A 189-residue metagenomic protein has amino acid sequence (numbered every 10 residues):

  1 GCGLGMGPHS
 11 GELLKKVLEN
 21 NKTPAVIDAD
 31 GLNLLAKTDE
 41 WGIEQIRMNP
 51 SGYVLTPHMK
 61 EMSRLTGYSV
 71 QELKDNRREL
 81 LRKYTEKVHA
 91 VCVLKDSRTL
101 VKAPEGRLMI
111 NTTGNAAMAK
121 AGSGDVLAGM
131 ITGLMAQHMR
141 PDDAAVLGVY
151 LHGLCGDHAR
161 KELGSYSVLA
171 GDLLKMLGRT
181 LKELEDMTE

Functional and structural regions predicted by a protein language model:
G1-T112, L184-T188: Glycine-rich phosphate/dinucleotide-binding loop and adjoining beta-alpha-beta core of small-molecule
M59, M109-N111, A128, G153-G156: Short acidic (Asp/Glu) and glycine-rich catalytic loops that position anionic groups and cofactors
R64, K120-L151: Short, small-residue alpha-helix embedded
Y68-N76, H138-D143, G164-V168: Short, charged, surface-exposed loops that flank catalytic or proteolytic processing sites
R77-E86, P141-C155, A170-G178: Short, well-structured alpha-helical segments that form the helix of a local strand-helix-strand
M109-G122: Short pre-catalytic strand/loop immediately N-terminal to key active-site residues, enriched for Gly-Thr
G156-E189: Charged C-terminal helix
